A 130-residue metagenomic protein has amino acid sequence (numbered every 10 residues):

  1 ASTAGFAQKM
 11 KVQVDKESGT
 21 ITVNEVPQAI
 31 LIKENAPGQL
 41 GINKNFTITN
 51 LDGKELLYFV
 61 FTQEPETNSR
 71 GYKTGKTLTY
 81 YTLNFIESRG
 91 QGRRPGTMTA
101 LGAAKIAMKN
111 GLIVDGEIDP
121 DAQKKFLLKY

Functional and structural regions predicted by a protein language model:
A1-F6: C-terminal segment of classical bacterial N-terminal signal peptides
Q8-Y130: Cysteine-centric segments in proteins
